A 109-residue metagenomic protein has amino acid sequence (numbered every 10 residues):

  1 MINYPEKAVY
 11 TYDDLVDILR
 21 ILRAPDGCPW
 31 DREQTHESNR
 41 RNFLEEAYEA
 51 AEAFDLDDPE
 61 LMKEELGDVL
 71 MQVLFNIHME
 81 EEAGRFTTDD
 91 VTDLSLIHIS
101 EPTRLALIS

Functional and structural regions predicted by a protein language model:
M1-E65, M71-L96, S100: Flexible "arm" and connector segments at domain edges
I97-S109: Single conserved hydrophobic/aromatic residue that forms the stacking wall/gate of nucleotide- or nucleobase-binding
